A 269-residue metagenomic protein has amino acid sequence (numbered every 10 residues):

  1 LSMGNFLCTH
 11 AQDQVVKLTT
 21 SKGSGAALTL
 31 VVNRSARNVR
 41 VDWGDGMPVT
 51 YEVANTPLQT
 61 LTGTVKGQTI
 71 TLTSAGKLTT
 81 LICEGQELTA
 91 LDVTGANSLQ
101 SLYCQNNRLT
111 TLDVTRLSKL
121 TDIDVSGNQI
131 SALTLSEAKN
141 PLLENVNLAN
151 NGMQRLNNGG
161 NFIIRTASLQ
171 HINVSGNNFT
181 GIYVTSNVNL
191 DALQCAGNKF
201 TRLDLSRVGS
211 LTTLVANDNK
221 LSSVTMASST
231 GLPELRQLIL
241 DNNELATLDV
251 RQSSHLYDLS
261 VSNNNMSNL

Functional and structural regions predicted by a protein language model:
G4-Q100, S118, K139-P141, A167: N-terminal capping/linker segments that flank leucine-rich repeat
R34, G63, S74, E84 (+11 more regions): C-terminal capping segment of individual leucine-rich repeats
L78, L88, L99, L109 (+14 more regions): Conserved hydrophobic position(s) of the canonical leucine-rich repeat
L81, Q100-C104, T121-V125, E144-L148 (+5 more regions): Conserved hydrophobic beta-strand positions in leucine-rich repeat
E84, S126, N140, A149 (+8 more regions): Beta-strand-rich solenoid/repeat architectures in extracellular/passenger domains of polysaccharide-targeting enzymes
Q86, N107, V125-N128, L148-N151 (+5 more regions): Consensus "Asn ladder" position of solenoid repeat domains
T89-A90, T94, L99-Q129, L135-N150 (+2 more regions): A generic tandem-repeat structural signature
L91, L112, L133-L135, L156-F162 (+5 more regions): Canonical leucine-rich repeat
